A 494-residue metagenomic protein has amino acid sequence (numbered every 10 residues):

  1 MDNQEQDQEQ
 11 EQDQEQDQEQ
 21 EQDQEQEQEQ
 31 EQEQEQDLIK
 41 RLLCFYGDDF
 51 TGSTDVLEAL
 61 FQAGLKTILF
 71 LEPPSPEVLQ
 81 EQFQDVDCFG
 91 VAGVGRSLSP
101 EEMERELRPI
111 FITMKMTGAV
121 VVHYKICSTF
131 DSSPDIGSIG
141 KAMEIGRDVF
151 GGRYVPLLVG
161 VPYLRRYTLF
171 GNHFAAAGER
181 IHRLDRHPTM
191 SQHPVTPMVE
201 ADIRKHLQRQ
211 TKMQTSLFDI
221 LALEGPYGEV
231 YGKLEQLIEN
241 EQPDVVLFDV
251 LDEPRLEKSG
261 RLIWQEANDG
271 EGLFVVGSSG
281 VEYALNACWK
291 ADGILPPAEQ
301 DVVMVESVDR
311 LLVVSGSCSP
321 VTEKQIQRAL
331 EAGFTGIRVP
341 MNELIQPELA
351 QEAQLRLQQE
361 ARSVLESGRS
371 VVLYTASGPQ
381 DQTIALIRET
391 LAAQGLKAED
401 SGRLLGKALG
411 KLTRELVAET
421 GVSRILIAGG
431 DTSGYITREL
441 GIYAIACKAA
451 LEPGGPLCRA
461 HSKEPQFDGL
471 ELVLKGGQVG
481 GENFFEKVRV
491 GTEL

Functional and structural regions predicted by a protein language model:
Q4-Q36: Long, low-complexity Q/N-rich tracts
L38-Q84, R105-E106, G160-Y163: N-terminal basic/disordered segments at the start of proteins
K40-L42, S99-M103, F111-I126, F130-L256 (+1 more regions): Cap/lid and interdomain-hinge subdomains that line or gate substrate/regulatory clefts in soluble alpha/beta enzymes
D55-E58, P134-S138, R166-A175, E229-V230 (+6 more regions): Short acidic, glycine/serine/threonine-rich loops at helix termini
Q84-G95, R369, C458-L494: A structural-propensity feature for long, helix-poor, extended segments
G277-V308, K448-V473: Short, flexible loop segments at boundaries between secondary-structure elements
V303-M304, V308-L405: Redox- and metal-dependent alpha/beta enzyme cores, enriched for Fe-S-associated oxidoreductases and cofactor-handling
V422-G480: Conserved, well-ordered active-site substructure
